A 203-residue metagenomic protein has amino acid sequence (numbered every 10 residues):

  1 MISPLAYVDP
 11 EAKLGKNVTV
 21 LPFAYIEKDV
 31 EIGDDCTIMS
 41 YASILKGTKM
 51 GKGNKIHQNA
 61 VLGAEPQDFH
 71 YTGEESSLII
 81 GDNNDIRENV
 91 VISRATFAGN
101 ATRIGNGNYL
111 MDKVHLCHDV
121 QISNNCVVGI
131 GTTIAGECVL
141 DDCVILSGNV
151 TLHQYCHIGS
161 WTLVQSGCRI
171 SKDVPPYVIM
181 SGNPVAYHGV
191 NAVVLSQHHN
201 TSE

Functional and structural regions predicted by a protein language model:
I2-S181, V185-A186: Structural signal for interior beta-strand "rungs" in well-ordered beta-sheet cores of soluble enzyme domains
Y187-V194: Acidic/polar active-site rim loop that often engages polyanionic ligands
S196-E203: An accessory alpha-helical subdomain
